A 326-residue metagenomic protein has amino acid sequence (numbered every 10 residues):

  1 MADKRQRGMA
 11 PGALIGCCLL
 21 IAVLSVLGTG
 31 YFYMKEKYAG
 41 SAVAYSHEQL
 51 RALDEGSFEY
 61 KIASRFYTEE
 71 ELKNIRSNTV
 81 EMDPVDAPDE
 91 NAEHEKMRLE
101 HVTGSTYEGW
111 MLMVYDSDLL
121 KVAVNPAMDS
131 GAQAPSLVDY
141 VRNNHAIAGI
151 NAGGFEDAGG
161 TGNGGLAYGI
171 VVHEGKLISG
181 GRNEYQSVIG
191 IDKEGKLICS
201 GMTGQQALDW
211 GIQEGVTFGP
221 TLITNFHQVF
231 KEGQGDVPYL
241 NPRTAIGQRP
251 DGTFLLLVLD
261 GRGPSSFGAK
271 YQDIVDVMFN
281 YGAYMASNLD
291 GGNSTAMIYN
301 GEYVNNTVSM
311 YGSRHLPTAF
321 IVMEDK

Functional and structural regions predicted by a protein language model:
A2-G180: Zymogen propeptides
P88, F155-G235: Active-site-adjacent helix-turn-beta-strand microarchitecture at beta-sheet edges that either contains or buttresses
Y107-G109, N143-H145, E184-Q186, T217 (+2 more regions): Extracytoplasmic
G109-M113, V188, T221, A245 (+1 more regions): Conserved hydrophobic/aromatic beta-strand scaffold that supports enzyme active sites
M113, I147-N151, G190, I198 (+3 more regions): Structural recognition of the beta-strand scaffold that forms the well-ordered cores of secreted hydrolase catalytic
V114-D118, G190-K196, N225-F226, Q248-G252 (+2 more regions): Short acidic-glycine loop/turn motifs at beta-strand connectors
P126-G131, T203-A207, L259-G263: Short, solvent-exposed aromatic-acidic interface loops
G160-R182, K231-Y284, L289, S294-K326: Conserved, well-ordered active-site substructure
